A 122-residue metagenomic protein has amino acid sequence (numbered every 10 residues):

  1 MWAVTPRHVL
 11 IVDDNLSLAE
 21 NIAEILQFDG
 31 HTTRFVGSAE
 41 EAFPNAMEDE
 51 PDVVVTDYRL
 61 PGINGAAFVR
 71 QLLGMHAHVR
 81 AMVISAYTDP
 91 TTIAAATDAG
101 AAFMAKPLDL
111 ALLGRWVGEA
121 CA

Functional and structural regions predicted by a protein language model:
M1-L10, G74, A111-A122: Non-catalytic signal-transmission and effector/linker regions of two-component phosphorelay proteins
L16-R34: Two-component/phosphorelay signaling modules centered on CheY-like receiver
F35-V53: Acidic, metal-coordinating helix/loop segments flanking the phosphotransfer/catalytic sites of two-component signaling
S38, N64-A67: Acidic catalytic/metal-coordinating carboxylates
D57: Active-site residues of response regulator receiver
A66-H78: Short amphipathic alpha-helix used as the core "switch/output" element in two-component signaling
A67, T88-A105, L112-R115: Alpha4 helix (beta4-alpha4-beta5 surface) of REC/receiver domains from two-component response regulators
